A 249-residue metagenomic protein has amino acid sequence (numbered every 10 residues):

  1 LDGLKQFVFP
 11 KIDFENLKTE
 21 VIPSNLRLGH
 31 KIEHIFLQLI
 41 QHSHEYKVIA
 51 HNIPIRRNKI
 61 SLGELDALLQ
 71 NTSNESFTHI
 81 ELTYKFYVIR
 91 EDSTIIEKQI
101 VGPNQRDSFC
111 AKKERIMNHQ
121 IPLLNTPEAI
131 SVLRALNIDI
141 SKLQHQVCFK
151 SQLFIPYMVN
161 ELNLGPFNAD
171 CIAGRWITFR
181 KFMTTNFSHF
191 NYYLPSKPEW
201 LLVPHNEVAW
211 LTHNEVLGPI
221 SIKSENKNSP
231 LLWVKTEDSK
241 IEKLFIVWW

Functional and structural regions predicted by a protein language model:
L1-W249: Intrinsically disordered, low-complexity Ser/Thr/Pro/Gly-rich regulatory segments
